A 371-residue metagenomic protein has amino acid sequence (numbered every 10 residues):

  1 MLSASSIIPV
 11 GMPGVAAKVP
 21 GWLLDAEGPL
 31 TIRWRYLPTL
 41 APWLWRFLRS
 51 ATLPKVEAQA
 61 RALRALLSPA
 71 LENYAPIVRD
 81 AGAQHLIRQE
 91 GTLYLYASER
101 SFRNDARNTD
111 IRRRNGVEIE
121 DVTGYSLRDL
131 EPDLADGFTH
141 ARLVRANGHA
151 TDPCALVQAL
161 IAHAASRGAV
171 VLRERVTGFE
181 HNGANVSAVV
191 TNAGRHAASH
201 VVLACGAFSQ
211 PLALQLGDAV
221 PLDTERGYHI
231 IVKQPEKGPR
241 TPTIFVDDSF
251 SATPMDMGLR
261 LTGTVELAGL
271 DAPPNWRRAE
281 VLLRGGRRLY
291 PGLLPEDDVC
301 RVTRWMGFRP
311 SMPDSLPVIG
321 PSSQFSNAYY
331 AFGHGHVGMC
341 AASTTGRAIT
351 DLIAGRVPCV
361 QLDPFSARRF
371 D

Functional and structural regions predicted by a protein language model:
M1-L2, S6-S50, G178-A188, R195-S326: Active-site substrate-recognition segment that forms the wall of the catalytic cavity or substrate channel
L40-A162: Rossmann-like flavin
P76-R88, V117, R167-V170, D218 (+2 more regions): Surface-exposed helix-capping loop/turn segments at secondary-structure junctions
D121, G183, L316-D371: C-terminal lid/capping helical subdomain adjacent to the catalytic/cofactor pocket in oxidative enzymes
V122-D133, H149, V170-S187: A conserved short coil-to-beta-strand element within the FAD-binding core of flavoproteins
A146-A162, A207-F208, R278-G285, G338 (+1 more regions): Mid-domain beta-loop-alpha active-site segment that forms a flexible, acidic cofactor/metal-binding surface
A169-V171, G194-A197: Glycine-rich phosphate-binding loop signature in dinucleotide/nucleotide-binding domains
